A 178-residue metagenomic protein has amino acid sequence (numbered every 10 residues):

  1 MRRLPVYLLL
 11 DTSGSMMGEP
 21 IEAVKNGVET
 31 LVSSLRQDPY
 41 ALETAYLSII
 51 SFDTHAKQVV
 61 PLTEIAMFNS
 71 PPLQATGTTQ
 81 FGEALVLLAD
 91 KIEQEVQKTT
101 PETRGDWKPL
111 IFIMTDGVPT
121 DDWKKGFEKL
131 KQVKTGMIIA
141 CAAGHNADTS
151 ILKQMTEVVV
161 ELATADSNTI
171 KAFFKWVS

Functional and structural regions predicted by a protein language model:
M1-V60, L110-M114: Von Willebrand factor
M17-G18, P119-K124, S150, K171: Extracytoplasmic/secreted cell-surface and envelope-processing proteins
L31-S34, G126-K134: Catalytic-core regions built around general acid/base machinery
F52-T54, D116, C141-H145: Cofactor-binding loop segments of dinucleotide-utilizing enzymes, especially the Rossmann-like FAD- and NAD(P)+-binding
V59-M67, M155: Short, flexible, mixed-charge acidic loops at enzyme active sites
M67-W107, M137-I151, A165-W176: Von Willebrand factor
W107-P119, K124-F127: Extended, charged alpha-helical interaction scaffolds
K134, Q154-V158: Short, structured coil segments at secondary-structure junctions
